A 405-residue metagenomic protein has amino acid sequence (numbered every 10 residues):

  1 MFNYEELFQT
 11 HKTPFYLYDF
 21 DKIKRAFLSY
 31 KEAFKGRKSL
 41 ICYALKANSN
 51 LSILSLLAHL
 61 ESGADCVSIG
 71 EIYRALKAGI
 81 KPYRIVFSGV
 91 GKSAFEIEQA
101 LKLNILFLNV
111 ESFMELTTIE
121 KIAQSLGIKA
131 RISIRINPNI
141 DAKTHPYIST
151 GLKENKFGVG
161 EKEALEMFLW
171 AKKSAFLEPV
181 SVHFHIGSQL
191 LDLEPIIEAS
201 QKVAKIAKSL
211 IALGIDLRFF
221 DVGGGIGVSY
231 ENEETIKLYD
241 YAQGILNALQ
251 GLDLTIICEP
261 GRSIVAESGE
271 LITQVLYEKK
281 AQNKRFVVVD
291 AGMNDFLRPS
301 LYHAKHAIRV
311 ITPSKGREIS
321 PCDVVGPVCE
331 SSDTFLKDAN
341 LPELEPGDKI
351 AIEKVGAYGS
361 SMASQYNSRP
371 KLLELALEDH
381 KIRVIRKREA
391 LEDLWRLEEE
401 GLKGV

Functional and structural regions predicted by a protein language model:
M1-A130, K172-E178, K205, S209-A212 (+2 more regions): A charged N-terminal "starter" segment
F2, F8, G244-L246, D253-V405: Charged (often Lys/Glu-rich) extended helix/loop segments that serve as interaction or gating elements
N3, D19-K22, A26, Y30 (+19 more regions): General structural feature for long, well-ordered alpha-helical segments within catalytic domains of soluble enzymes
I23, K46, S68, A100 (+7 more regions): Conserved, mostly hydrophobic/aromatic
A44-N50, V67-G70, V90-K92, E111-F113 (+7 more regions): Active-site beta-loop-alpha junctions enriched in small/polar residues
L54, K77, I97-K102, I119-I122 (+6 more regions): Short acidic, glycine/serine/threonine-rich loops at helix termini
G63, V86, F107-N109, S133-R135 (+8 more regions): Structured core elements
N139-Y277, L341, N367, E378: Active-site loop/helix belt of alpha/beta enzymes
